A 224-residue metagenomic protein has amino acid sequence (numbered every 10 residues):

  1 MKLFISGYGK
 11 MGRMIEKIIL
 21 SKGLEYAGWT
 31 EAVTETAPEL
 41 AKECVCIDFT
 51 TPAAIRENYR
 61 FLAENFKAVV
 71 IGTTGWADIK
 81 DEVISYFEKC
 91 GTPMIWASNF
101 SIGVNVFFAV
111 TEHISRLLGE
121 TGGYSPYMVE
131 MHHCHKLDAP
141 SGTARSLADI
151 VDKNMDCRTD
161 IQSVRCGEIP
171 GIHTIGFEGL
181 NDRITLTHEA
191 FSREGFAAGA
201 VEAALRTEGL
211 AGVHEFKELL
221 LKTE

Functional and structural regions predicted by a protein language model:
K2-I5, K10-P38, T51, G122-E224: C-terminal substrate-binding/catalytic lobe of Rossmann-fold NAD(P)-dependent oxidoreductases
Y26, V69-V70, P93-M94: Hydrophobic beta-strand scaffold residues
A32-E35, T73-A77, F100: Short, acidic/turn-prone active-site loops that include or flank metal/cofactor- and phosphate-binding residues
E39-L40, P52-T73, D81-S85: Rossmann-fold NAD(P) dinucleotide-binding segment
C46-I47, V70: N-terminal Rossmann-like NAD(P) cofactor-binding module of classical short-chain dehydrogenase/reductase
T73-W96, N105-I114: Rossmann-fold NAD(P)-binding glycine/threonine-rich loop
V106-G123, A139: Rossmann-like NAD(P)H-binding beta-loop-alpha module
